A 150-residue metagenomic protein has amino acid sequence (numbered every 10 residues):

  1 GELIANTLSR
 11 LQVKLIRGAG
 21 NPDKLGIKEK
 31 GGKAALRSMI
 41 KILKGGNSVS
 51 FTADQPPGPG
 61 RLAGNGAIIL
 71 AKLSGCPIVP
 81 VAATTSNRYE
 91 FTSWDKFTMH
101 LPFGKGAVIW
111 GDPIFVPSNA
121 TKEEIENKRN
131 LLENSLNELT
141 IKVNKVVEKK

Functional and structural regions predicted by a protein language model:
G1-E29, S74: Catalytic core of membrane glycerolipid acyltransferases/transacylases, capturing the structured, soluble-facing
L8, A19, G32-L43, G66 (+1 more regions): Hydrophobic, well-ordered secondary-structure segments that either form specific early membrane-associated helices used
A19, A53-Q55, D112: Short, structured patches in soluble enzyme cores that scaffold and shape functional sites
P22-K24, K30-L36, S86: Active-site and donor-binding regions of nucleotide-sugar-utilizing enzymes
A35-L70, S74: Catalytic-site beta-strand/loop segments enriched in glycine and acidic/polar residues
I42-K44, E126-K150: Membrane-interfacial terminal anchoring regions of lipid-handling membrane enzymes
P59-K122: A cross-family acyltransferase "interaction/gating" segment
